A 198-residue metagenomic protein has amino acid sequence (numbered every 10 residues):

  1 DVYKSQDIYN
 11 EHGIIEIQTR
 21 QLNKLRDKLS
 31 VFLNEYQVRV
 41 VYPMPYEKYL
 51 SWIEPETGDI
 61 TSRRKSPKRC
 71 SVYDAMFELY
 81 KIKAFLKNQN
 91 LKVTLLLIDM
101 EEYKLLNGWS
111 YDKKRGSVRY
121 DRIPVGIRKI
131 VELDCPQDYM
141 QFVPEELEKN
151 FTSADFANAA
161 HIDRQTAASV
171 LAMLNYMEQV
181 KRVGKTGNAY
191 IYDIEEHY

Functional and structural regions predicted by a protein language model:
V2-Y3: Short, small-residue-biased leader/transition segments that mark boundaries at the very start of proteins
Q6-Q21, L25, F32, V38-V40: Conserved catalytic cores of phosphodiester-cleaving nucleases, focusing on short active-site segments
K28-Q89: A basic- and aromatic-enriched beta-loop-alpha substructure that forms the phosphate/nucleotide- and DNA/RNA-contacting
S62-D134: Long, low-complexity, charged/polar intrinsically disordered regions in eukaryotic proteins
L147-A159: Short acidic, hydrophobic short linear motifs in intrinsically disordered regions
I162-N175: Short amphipathic alpha-helical interaction segments
N175-T186: A short, conserved structural fragment
K185-Y198: Short, cationic-aromatic polyanion-contact patches
